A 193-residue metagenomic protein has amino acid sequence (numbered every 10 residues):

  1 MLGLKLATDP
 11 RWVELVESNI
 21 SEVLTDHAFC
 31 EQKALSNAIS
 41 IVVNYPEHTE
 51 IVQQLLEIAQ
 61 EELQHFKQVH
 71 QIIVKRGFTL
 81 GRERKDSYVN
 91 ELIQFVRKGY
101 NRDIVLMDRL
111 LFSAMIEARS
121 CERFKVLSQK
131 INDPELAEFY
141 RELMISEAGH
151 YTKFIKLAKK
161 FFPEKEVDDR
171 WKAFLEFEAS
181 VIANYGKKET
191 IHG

Functional and structural regions predicted by a protein language model:
M1-G193: Non-heme di-metal
